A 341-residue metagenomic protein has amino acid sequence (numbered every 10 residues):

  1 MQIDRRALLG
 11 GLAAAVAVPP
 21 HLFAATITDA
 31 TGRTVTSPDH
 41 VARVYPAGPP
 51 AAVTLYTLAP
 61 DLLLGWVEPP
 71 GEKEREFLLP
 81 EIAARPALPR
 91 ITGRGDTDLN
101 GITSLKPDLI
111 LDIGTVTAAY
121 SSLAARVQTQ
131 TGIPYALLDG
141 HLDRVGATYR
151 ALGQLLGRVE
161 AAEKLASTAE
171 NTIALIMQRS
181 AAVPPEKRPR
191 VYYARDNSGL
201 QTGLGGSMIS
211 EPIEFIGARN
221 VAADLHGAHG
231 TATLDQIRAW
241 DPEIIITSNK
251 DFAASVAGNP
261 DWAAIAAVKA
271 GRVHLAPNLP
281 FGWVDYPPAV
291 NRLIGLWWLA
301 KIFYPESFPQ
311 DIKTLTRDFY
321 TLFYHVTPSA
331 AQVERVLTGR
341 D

Functional and structural regions predicted by a protein language model:
A7-A24: N-terminal export signals
A25-I27, T34-T36, S122-Q201, A222-D224 (+1 more regions): Extracytoplasmic substrate-binding proteins
A30, L88-N100, L225-L234: Short helix-initiation/N-cap motifs at beta->coil->alpha
P49-V53, P69-E72, T115-A119, H141-V145 (+4 more regions): Solvent-exposed loop/turn segments at secondary-structure junctions within structured extracellular/periplasmic domains
A51-S104, L109-A118: A short, structured surface patch at a secondary-structure boundary
V116-T129, S248-A264: A ligand-binding cleft/hinge motif common to bilobed small-molecule-binding domains
T202-A228: Alpha-helical, coiled-coil/dimerization segments enriched in small aliphatic residues
A223, H229-D251: Ligand-binding pocket segment of bilobal, Venus flytrap-like solute-binding proteins
